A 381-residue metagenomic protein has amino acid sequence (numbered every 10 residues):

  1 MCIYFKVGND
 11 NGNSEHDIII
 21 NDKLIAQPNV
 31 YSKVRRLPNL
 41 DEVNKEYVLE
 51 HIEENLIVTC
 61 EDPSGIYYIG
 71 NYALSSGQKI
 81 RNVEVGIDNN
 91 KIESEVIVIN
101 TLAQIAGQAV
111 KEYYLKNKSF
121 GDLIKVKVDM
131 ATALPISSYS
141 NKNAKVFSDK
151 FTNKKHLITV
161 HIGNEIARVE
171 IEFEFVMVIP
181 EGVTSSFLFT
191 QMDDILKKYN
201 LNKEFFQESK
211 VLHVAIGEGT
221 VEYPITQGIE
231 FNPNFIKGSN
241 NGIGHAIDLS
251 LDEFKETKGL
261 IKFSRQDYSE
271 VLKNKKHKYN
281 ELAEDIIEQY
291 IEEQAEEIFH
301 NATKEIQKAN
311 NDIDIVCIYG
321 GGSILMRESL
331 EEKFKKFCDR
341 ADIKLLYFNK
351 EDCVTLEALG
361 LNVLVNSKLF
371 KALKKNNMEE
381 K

Functional and structural regions predicted by a protein language model:
M1-V211, P233, A295-V316, S323-K381: Nucleotide/phosphate-binding catalytic cleft detector across ATP-hydrolyzing and phosphate-transferring enzymes
H16-I20, V221-T226: Short beta-strand scaffold segments in enzyme catalytic cores
R36-N39, G182-D194, K203, E218 (+2 more regions): Glycine-rich phosphate-binding loop plus the immediately following alpha-helix
L212-E218: Conserved mid-sequence domains
F254-Q289: A mobile "lid/hinge" subdomain adjacent to the ATP/sugar-phosphate binding pocket shared across diverse ATP-dependent
I287-I291, I315-G320: Short, glycine/charged-rich beta-strand-loop motifs at protein surfaces that mediate ligand recognition and catalysis
